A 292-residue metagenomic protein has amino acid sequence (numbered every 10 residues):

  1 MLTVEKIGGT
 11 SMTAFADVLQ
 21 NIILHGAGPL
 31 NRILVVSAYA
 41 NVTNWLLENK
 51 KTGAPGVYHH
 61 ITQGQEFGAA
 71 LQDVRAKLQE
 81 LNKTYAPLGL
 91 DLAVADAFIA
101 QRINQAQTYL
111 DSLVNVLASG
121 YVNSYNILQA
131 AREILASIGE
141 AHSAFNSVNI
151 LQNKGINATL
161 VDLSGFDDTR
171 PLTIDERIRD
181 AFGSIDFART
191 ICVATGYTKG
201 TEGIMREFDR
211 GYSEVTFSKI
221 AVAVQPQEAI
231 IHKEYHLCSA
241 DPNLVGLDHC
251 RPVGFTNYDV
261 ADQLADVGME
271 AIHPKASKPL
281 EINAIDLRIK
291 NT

Functional and structural regions predicted by a protein language model:
M1-I272, S277: Nucleotide/pyrophosphate-binding catalytic subdomain
L287-T292: A short helix-breaking turn/cap at a secondary-structure junction
